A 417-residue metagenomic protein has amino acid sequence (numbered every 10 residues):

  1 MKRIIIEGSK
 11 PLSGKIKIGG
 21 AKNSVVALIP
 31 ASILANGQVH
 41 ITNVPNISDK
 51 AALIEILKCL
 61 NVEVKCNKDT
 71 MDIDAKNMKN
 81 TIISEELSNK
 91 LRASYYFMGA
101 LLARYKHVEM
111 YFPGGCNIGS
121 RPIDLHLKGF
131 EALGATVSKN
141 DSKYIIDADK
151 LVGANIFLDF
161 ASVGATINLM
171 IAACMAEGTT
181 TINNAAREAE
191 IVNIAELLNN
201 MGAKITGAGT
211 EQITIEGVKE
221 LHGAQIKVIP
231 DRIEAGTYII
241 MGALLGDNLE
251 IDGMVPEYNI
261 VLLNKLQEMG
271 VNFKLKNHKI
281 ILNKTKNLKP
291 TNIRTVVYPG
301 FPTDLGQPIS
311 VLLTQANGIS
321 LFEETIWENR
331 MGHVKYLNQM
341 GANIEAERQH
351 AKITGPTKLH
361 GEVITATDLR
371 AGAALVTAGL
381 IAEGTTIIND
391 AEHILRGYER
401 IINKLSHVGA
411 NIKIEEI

Functional and structural regions predicted by a protein language model:
M1-I417: Short, structured segments at the rim of ligand-binding sites
